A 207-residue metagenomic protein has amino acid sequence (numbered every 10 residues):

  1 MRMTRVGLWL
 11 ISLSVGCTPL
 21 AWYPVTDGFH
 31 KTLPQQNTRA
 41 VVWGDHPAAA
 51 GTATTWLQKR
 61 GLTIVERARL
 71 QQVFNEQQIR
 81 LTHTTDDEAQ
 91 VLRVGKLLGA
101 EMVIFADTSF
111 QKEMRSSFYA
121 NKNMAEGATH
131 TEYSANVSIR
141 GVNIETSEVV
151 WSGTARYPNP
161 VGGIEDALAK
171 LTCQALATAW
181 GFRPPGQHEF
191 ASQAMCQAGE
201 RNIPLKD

Functional and structural regions predicted by a protein language model:
M1-M3: N-terminal secretory signal peptides that target proteins for export/translocation
R5, A89, C173-L176: Short, intrinsically disordered/low-complexity patches at protein termini and at juxtamembrane boundaries
R5, I64, L81, R183-Q187: Secondary-structure transition/capping residues
R5-G16: Bacterial N-terminal signal peptides
C17-T38, A48-A50, V94-L98, F110-R115 (+1 more regions): C-terminal/domain-edge helix-coil "capping" segments
Q36-F110, I144-S152: N-terminal segment of the mature soluble domain
S117-N121: Outer-membrane beta-barrel translocator domains and adjoining extracellular loop/strand segments of Gram-negative
M124-A125: Extracellular loop and loop/strand-boundary signature of outer-membrane beta-barrel proteins
